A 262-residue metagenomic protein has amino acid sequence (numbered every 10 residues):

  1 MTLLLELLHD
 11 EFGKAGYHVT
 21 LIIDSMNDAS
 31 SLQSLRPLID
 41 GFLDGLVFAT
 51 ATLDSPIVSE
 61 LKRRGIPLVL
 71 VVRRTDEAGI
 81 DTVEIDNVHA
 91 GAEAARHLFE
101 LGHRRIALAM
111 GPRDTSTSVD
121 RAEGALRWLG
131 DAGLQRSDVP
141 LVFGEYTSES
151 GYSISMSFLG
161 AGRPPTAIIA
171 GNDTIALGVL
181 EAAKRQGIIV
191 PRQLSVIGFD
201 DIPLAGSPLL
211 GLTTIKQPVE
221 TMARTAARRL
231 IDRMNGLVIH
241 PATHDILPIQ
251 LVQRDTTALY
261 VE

Functional and structural regions predicted by a protein language model:
M1-L3, L21-S30, V83-E93, A109-M156 (+4 more regions): Hinge/beta->alpha junction and helix N-cap segments in small-molecule ligand-binding domains
M1-R96, G160: Alpha-helical recognition/docking segments in bacterial nutrient-uptake and carbohydrate-utilization systems
F12-A15, L129-R136, A161-P164, R185-V190: Short helix-capping segments at alpha-helix termini
F42, G65, G102, G133 (+3 more regions): Conserved functional loop/turn residues at catalytic and ligand-binding sites
F42-T50, A107-A109, L141, G162-N172 (+1 more regions): Periplasmic-binding protein-like
H97-I106: Glycine-rich phosphate/diphosphate-binding loops that line cofactor/substrate pockets in enzymes
M156-E262: Flexible loop/turn connectors
